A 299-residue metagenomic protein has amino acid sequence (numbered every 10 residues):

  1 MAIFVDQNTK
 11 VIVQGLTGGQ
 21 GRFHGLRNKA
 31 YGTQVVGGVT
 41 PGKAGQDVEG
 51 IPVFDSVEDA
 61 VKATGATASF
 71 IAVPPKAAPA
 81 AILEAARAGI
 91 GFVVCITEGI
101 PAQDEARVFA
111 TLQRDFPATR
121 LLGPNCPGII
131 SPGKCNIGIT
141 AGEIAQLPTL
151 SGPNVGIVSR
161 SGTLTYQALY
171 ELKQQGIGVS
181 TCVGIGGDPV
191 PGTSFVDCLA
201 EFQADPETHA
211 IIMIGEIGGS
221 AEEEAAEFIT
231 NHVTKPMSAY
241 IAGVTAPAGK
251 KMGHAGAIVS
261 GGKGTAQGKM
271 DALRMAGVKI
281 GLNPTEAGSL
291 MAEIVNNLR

Functional and structural regions predicted by a protein language model:
M1-R299: Catalytic-core regions of core metabolic enzymes, especially those transforming organic acids/acyl-group intermediates
